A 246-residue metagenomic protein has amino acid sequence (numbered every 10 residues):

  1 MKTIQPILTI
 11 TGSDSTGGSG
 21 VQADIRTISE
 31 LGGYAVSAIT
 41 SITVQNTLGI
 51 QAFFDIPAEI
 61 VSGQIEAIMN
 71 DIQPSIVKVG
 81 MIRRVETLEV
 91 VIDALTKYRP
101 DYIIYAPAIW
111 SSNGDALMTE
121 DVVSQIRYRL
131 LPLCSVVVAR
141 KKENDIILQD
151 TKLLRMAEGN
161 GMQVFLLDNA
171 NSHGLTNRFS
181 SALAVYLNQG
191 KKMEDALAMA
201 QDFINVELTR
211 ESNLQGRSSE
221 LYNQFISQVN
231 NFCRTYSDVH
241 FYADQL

Functional and structural regions predicted by a protein language model:
M1-T43, F241-L246: Glycine-rich phosphate/adenosyl-contacting loop at the front of the ribokinase-like
I4, A52, D195-L246: Charged C-terminal helix
Q22, N171-M193: Short, small-residue alpha-helix embedded
L31-V36, Y186-A200: Phosphate-handling active-site elements
T43-Q51, S111-A116: A short acidic, helix-capping loop that chelates divalent metal ions and anchors anionic groups
A52-N70: Glycine-rich, highly charged phosphate/nucleotide-binding loops
I76-L153: Conserved beta-alpha-beta core of the PfkB/ribokinase-like small-molecule kinase fold
S135-H173, D195, Q201-R217: Conserved phosphate-donor
